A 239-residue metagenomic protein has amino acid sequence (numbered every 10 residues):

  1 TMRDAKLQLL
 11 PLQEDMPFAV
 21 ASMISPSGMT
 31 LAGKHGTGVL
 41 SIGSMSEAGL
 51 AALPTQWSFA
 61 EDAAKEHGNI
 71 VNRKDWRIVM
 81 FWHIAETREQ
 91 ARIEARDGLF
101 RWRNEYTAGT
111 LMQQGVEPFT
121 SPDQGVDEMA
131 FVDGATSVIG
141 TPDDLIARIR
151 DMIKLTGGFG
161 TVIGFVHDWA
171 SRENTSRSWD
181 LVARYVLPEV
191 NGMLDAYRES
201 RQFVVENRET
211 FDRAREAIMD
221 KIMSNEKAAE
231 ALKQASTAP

Functional and structural regions predicted by a protein language model:
T1-L12, P17-I24, T30-L31: Extended catalytic-interface subdomain
T1-Q8, A48-G160, L187, N191-P239: An alpha-helical appendage that flanks or caps ligand/catalytic pockets
F18-S22, T37-I42, K74-F81, V162-G164: Hydrophobic faces of well-ordered beta-strands that scaffold small-molecule active sites in alpha/beta enzyme cores
I24, M45-S46, W82-I84, D168: Active-site-proximal loop/turn and secondary-structure-junction residues that shape catalytic pockets, frequently
S27-W57, D75: A conserved active-site cap/scaffold subdomain adjacent to cofactor or substrate pockets
S44-L50, I163-T175: Glycine-rich, proline-tolerant flexible connector loops at the mouths of alpha/beta enzymes
S176-Y185: C-terminal structured "cap/appendage" subdomains that terminate the fold
